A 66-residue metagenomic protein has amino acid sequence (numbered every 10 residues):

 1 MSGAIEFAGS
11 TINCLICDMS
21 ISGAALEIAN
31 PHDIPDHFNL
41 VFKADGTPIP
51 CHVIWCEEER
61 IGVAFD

Functional and structural regions predicted by a protein language model:
M1-D66: Structured alpha-helical
